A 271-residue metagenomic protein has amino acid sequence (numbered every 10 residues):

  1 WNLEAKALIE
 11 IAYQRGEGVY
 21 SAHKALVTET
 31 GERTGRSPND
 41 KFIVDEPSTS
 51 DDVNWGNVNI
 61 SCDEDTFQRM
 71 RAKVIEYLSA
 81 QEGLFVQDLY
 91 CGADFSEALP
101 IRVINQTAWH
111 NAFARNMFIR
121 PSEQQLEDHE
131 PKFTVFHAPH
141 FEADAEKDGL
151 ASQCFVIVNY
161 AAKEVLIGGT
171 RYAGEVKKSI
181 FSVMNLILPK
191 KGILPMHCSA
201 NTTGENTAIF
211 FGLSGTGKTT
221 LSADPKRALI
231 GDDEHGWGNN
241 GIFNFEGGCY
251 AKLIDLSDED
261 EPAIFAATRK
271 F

Functional and structural regions predicted by a protein language model:
W1-T207, G238-F271: A noncatalytic interaction/capping subdomain that flanks phosphate/NTP-handling catalytic cores
T202-D232: Glycine-rich phosphate-binding P-loop
H235: Catalytic metal-binding/acid-base residues of hydrolase active sites
